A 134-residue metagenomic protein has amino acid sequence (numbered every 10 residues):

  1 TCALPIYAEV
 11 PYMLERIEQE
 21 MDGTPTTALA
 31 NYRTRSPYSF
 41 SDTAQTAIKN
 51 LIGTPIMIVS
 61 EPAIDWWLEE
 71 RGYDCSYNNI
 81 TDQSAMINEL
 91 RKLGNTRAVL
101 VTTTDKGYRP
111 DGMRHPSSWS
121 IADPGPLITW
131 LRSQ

Functional and structural regions predicted by a protein language model:
C2-L4: Short, small-residue-biased leader/transition segments that mark boundaries at the very start of proteins
I6-A44: The alpha/beta-hydrolase serine catalytic core
A44-A47, P116: Solvent-exposed loop and edge beta-strand segments that line ligand/cofactor-binding and catalytic clefts
T46-M57: Short, proline-enriched alpha-helix->beta-strand connector loops that line the catalytic pocket of alpha/beta-hydrolase
I56-D65, E70-Q134: C-terminal catalytic histidine-bearing segment of alpha/beta-hydrolase fold enzymes
